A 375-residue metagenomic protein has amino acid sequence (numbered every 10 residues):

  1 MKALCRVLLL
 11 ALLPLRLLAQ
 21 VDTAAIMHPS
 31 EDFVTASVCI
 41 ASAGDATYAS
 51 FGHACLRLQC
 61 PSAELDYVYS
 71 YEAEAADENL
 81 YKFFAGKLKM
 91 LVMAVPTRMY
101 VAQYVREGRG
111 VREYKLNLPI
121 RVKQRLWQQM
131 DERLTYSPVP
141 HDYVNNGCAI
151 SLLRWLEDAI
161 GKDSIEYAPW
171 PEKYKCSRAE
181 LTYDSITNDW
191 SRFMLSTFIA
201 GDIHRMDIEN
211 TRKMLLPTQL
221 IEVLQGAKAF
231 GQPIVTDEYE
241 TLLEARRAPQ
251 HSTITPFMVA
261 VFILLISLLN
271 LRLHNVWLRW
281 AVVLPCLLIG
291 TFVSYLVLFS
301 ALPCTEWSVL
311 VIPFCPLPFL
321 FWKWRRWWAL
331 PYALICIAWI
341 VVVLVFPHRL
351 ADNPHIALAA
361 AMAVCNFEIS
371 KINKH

Functional and structural regions predicted by a protein language model:
M1-D22, H375: Bacterial Sec-dependent N-terminal signal peptides
L12, I26-M27, D45-A46: Short, flexible, glycine/charge-rich loop motifs used to bind or transfer phosphoryl groups or to couple energy/partner
Q20, F83-F84, V282: N-terminal targeting or signal-anchor segments and their processing/structural boundaries
V21-T35: Short, Gly/Pro- and small/polar-rich lid/capping loops
E31-R109: Glycine-rich catalytic cores of cysteine/serine-nucleophile enzymes that process amide/ester linkages in cell-envelope
A73-I160: A cross-kingdom signal targeting lumenal/periplasmic-facing segments of multi-pass membrane and secretory-pathway
E132-P318, W327-H375: Activation targets extended, charge/polar-rich intrinsically disordered C-terminal tails
